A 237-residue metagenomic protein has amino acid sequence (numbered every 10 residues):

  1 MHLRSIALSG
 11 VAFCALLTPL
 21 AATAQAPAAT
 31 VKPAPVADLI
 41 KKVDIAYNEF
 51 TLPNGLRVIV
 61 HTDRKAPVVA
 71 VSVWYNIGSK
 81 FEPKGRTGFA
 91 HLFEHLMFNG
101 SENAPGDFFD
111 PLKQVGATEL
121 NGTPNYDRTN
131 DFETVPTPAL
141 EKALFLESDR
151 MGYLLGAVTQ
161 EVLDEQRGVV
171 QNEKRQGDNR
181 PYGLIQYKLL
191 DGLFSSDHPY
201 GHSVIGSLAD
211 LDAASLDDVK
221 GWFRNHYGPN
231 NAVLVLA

Functional and structural regions predicted by a protein language model:
M1-A7: Bacterial Sec-dependent N-terminal signal peptides
H2, A15, Q25-A29, A46 (+3 more regions): Charge-rich, well-structured scaffold segments of protease-associated domains
S9, K80-E82, G206: Short hydrophobic "helix-edge" motifs at membrane interfaces and signal-peptide entry regions
S9-P19: Bacterial N-terminal signal peptides
L20-A24: Sec/Tat signal peptide C-region and signal peptidase I cleavage site
K32-S79: Mature N-terminal segment immediately following signal peptide/propeptide cleavage in secreted/periplasmic
G55, R64-P111: Active/ligand-binding-proximal structured segments within catalytic/core domains that scaffold catalytic residues
